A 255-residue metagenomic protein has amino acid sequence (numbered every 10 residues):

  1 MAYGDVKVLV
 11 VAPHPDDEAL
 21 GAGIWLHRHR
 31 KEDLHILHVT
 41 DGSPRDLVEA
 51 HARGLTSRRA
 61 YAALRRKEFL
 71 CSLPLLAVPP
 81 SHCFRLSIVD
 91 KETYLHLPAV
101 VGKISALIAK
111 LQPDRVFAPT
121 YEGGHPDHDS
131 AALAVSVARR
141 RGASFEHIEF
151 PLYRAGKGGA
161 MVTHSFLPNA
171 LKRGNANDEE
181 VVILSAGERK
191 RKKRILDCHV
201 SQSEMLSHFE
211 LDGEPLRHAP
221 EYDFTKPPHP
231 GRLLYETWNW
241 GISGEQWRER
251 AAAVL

Functional and structural regions predicted by a protein language model:
M1-V11, H29-L37, A60, P80 (+2 more regions): Metal-dependent de-N-acetylase/amidase catalytic core
Y3-R59: ATP-dependent adenylation/pyrophosphate-handling site
G42-P44, I88-K91: A short, flexible beta-alpha/helix-coil linker loop
S57-I88: Conserved nucleotide-sugar phosphate-binding/catalytic loop shared by glycosyltransferases and other
